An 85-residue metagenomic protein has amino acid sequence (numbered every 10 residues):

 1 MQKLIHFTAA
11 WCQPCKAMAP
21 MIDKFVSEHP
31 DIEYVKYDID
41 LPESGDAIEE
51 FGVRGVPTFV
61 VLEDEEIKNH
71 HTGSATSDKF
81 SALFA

Functional and structural regions predicted by a protein language model:
M1-T8: Short active-site neighborhood of thiol/selenol oxidoreductases, capturing the structured segment around
I5, Q13, K68: Nucleotide phosphate-binding site architecture
F7, V26, P30-S44: Thiol-based oxidoreductase modules, predominantly thioredoxin-like and allied folds used for disulfide exchange
T8-W11, G55: Short pre-active-site segment immediately N-terminal to redox-active cysteine/selenocysteine motifs in thiol-based
C12-C15, F59: The canonical Cys-X-X-Cys-His
K16-E28: Typically the conserved alpha-helix immediately C-terminal to a functionally engaged Cys/Sec in thioredoxin-like
L41-R54: Short Fe-S-cluster ligation motifs
G55-A85: Non-catalytic, surface beta->alpha helical segment in thiol-disulfide oxidoreductase systems
